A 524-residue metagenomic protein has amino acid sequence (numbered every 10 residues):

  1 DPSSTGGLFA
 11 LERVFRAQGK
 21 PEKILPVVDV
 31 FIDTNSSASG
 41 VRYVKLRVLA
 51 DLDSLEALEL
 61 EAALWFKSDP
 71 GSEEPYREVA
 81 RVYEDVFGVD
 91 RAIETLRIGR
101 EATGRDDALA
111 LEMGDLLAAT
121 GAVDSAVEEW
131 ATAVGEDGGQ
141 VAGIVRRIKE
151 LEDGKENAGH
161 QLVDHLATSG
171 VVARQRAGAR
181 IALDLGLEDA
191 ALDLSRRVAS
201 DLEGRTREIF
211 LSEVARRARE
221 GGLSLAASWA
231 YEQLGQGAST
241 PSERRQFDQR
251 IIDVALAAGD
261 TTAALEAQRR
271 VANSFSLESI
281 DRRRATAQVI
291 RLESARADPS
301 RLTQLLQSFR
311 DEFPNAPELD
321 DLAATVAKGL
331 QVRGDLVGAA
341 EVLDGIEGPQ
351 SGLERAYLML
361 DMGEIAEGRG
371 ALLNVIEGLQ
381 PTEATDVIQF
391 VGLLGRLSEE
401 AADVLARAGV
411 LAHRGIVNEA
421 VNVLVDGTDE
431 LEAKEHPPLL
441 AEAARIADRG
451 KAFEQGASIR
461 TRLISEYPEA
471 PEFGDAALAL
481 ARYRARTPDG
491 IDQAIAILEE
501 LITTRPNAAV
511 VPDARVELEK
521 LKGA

Functional and structural regions predicted by a protein language model:
D1-A524: Acidic, polar-rich low-complexity tracts and alpha-helical solenoid repeat scaffolds
